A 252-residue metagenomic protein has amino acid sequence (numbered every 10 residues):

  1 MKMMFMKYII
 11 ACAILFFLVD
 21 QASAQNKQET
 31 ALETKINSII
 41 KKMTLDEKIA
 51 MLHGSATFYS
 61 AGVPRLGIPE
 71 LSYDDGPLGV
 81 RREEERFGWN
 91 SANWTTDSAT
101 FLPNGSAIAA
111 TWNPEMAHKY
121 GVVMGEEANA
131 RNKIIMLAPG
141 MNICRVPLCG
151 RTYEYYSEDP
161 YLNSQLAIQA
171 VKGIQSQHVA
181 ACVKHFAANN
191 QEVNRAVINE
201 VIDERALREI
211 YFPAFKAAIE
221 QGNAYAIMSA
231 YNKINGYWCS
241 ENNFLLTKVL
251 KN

Functional and structural regions predicted by a protein language model:
M1-Q28: Bacterial Sec-dependent N-terminal signal peptides
A24-N252: Glycoside hydrolase catalytic-domain context in secreted enzymes
